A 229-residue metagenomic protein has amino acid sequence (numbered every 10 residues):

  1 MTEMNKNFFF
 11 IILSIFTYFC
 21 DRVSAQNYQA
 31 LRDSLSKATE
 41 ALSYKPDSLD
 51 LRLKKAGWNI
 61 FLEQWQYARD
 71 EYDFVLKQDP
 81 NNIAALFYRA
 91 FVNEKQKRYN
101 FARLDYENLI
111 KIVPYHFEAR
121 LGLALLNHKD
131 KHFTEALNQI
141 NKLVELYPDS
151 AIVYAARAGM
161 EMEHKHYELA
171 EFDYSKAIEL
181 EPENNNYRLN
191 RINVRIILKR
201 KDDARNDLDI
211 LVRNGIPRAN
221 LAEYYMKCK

Functional and structural regions predicted by a protein language model:
M1-Q29: Bacterial Sec-dependent N-terminal signal peptides
D21-Q66, D70: N-terminal leader/linker segments that initiate helical-solenoid repeat arrays
Y28-S36, E63-F74, Q96-N108, D130-K142 (+2 more regions): Structural signature of tandem alpha-helical TPR/SEL1-like repeats, specifically the intra-repeat loop/turn
Q29, I197-K229: Terminal, low-structured helical/coil segments at or just beyond the last alpha-helical repeat
L49-D50, I83-A84, F117-E118, A151-I152 (+2 more regions): Helix-start (N-cap) detector for alpha-helical repeat units in TPR-like alpha-solenoids, especially tetratricopeptide
I60, F87, N93-E94, H128 (+3 more regions): Position-specific recognition of the canonical hydrophobic site in helix A of tetratricopeptide repeat
